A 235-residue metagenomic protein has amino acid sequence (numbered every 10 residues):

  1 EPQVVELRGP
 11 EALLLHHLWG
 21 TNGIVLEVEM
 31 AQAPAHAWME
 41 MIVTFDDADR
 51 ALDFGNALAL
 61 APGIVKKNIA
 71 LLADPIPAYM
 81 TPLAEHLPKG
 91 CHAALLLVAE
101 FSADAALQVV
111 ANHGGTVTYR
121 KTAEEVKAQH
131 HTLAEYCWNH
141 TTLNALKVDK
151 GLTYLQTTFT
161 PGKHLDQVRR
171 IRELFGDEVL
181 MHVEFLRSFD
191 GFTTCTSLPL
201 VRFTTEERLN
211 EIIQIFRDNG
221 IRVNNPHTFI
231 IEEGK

Functional and structural regions predicted by a protein language model:
E1-L58: FAD-binding subdomain of flavoenzyme oxidoreductases
E11-L13, H17, N22-E29, L97-V98 (+1 more regions): Extended, compositionally biased intrinsically disordered regions at domain boundaries
I24-V28, I64-A84, C137-T142, G176-F185: Short amphipathic beta-strand starts and helix->beta connectors
M30-A33, A57-A61, A111-H113, I171-L174 (+1 more regions): Short, solvent-exposed amphipathic alpha-helical segments in soluble enzyme and RNA/protein-processing domains
M39-T44, P88-S102, A106, T153-F159 (+1 more regions): Short cationic amphipathic helices and targeting signals
A48-F54, F101-V109, K163-R169, T204-E211: Short, conserved charged micro-motifs
L58-K67, P75-K121: A conserved active-site cap/scaffold subdomain adjacent to cofactor or substrate pockets
G115-K235: Conserved glycine-rich FAD pyrophosphate-binding loop
